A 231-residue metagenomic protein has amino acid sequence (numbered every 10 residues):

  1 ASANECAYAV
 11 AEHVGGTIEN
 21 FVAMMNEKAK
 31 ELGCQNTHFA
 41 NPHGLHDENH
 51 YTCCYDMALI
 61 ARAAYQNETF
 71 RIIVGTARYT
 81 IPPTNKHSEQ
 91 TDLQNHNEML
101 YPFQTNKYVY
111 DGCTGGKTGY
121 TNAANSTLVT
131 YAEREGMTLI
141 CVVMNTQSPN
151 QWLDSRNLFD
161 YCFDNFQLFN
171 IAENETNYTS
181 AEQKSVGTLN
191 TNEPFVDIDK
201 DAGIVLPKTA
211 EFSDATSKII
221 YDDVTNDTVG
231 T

Functional and structural regions predicted by a protein language model:
A1-T80: Active-site-adjacent helix/loop patches that line small-molecule binding or acyl-intermediate pockets
C34, N49-Y51, Y55-D56, A61-T231: Domain-terminus/edge residues, biased toward the C-terminal soluble/receptor-binding domains of extracytoplasmic
